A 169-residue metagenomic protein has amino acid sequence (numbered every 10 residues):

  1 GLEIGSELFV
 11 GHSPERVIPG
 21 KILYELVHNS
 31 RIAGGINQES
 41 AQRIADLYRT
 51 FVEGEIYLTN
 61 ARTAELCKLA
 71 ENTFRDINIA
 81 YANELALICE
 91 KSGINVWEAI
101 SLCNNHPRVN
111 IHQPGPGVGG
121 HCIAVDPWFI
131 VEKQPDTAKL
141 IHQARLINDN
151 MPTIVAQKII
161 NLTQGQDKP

Functional and structural regions predicted by a protein language model:
G1-P169: Structural/interface elements that position substrates and couple domains in central-metabolism enzymes
